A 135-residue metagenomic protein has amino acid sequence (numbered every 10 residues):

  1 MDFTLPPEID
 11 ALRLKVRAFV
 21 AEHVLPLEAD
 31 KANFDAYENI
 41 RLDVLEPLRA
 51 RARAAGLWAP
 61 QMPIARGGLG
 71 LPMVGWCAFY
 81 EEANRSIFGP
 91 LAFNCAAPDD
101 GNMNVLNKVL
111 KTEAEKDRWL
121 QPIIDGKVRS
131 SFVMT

Functional and structural regions predicted by a protein language model:
M1-V16: Intrinsic disorder at enzyme termini
I9, V20, T112: Residue-level signal for inorganic ion chemistry
R13, R17, E46-R49: Hydrophobic alpha-helical segments
L25, A29-T135: Glycine-rich flavin
